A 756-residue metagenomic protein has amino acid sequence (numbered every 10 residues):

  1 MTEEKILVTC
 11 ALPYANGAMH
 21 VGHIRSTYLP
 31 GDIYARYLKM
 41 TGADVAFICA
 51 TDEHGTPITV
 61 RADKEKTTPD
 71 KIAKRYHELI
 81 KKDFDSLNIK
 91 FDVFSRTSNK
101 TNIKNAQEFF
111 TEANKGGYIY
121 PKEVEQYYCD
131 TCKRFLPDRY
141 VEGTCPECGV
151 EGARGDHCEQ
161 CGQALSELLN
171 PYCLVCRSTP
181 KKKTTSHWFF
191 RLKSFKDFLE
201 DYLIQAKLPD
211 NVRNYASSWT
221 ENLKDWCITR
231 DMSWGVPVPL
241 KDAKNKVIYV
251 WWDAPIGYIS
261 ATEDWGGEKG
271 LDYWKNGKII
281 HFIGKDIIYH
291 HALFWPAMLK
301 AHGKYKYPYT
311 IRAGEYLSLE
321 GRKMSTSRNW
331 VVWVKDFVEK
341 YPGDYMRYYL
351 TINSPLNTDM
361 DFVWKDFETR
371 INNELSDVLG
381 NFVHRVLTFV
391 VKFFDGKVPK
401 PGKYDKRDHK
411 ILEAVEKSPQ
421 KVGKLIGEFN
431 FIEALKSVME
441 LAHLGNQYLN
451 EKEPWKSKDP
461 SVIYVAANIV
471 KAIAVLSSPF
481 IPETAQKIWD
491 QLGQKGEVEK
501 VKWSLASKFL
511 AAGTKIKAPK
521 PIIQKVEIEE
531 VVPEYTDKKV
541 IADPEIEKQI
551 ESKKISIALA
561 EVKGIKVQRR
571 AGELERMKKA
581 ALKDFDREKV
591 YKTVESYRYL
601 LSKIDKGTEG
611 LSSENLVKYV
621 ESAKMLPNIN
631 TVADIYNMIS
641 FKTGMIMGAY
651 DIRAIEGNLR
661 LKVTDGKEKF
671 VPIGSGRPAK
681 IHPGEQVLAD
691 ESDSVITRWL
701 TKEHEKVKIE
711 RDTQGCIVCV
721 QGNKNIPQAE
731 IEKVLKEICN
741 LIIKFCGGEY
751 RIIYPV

Functional and structural regions predicted by a protein language model:
M1-K5, A46, K122-Y127, T131-C132 (+3 more regions): Basic, alpha-helical terminal appendages of large translation-related enzymes
T2-C49, T101-N105, Y172-K392, A434-V438: Structured secondary-structure scaffolds
T2-Y202: N-terminal, positively charged nucleic-acid-binding surface of large information/translation enzymes
Y120-Q126, H157, N170-C173, T185-H187 (+13 more regions): Short coil/turn segments at secondary-structure boundaries
E142-E151, V363-L375, K417-K436: Extended, non-catalytic structural segments that build the interaction scaffolds of large macromolecular assemblies
G155-D156, F198-E200, Y258-A261, E268-K269 (+10 more regions): Short helix/loop capping segments that flank catalytic or ligand/cofactor-binding pockets
I288, S354-N357, V390-P401, D408-D459: Active-site-proximal binding-pocket segments
T536-V756: Phosphate-rich ligand and nucleic-acid binding surfaces
